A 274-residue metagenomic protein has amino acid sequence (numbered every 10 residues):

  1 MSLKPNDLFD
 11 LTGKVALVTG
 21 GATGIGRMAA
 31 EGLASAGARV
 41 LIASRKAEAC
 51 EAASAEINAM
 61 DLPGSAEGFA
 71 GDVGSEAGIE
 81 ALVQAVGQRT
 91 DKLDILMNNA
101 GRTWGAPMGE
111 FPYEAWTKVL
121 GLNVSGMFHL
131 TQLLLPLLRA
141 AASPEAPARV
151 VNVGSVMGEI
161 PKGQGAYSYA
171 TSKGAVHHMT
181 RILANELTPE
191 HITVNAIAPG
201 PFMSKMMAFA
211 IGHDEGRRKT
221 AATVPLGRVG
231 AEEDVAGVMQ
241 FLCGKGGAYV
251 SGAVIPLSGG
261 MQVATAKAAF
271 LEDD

Functional and structural regions predicted by a protein language model:
S2-D7, Q240, S251-D274: Short C-terminal tail/terminal secondary-structure segment of NAD(P)H-dependent dehydrogenase/reductase domains
V15, A22-T23: Conserved glycine-rich cofactor-binding loop
M97, T188, T193, V250-G252: Short, small/polar-rich loop/turn modules that mediate ligand/substrate recognition or access, typified
P107-M108, A115-L120, T220: Substrate-binding pocket helix/loop in short-chain dehydrogenase/reductase
T131, S172, T180: Active-site helix of classical SDR
P136, N185-E186, A248: Alpha-helical segment proximal to the catalytic Tyr-Lys
S155: Residue(s) in the substrate-gating loop at a strand-loop-helix junction that position the organic substrate next
